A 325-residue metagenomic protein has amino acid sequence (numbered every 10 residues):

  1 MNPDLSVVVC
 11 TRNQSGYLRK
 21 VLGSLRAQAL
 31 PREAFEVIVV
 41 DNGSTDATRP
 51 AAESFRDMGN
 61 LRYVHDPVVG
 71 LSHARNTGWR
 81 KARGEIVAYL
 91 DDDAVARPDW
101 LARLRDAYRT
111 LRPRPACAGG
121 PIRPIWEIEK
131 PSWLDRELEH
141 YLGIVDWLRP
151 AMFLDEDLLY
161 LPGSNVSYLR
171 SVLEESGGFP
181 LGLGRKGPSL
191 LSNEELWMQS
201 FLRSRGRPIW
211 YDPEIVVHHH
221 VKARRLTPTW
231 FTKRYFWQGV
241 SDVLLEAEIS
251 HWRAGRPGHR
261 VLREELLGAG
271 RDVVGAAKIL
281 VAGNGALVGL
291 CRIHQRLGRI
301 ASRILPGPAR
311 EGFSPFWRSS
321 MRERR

Functional and structural regions predicted by a protein language model:
Q14-A27: Short, well-formed alpha-helical segments that are part of the catalytic scaffolds of diverse glycosyltransferases
S24, D41-P50, A94: A conserved acidic beta->alpha catalytic loop
D66-A82: Glycine-rich, basic loop-to-helix element that forms the pyrophosphate-binding segment of sugar-nucleotide handling
V87: Short aromatic/hydrophobic "clamp" motif used to bind/position activated sugar donors
D99-L134: Conserved donor NDP-sugar-binding/catalytic core segment of glycosyltransferases
E137-L159: Short, flexible, basic/aromatic active-site loop/helix in glycosyltransferases
L161, R185-S200: Acidic donor-binding loop at a coil-to-helix junction in glycosyltransferase catalytic cores that engages
K233-Q238, H251-R325: Non-catalytic, C-terminal membrane-associated alpha-helical segments of glycosyltransferases
